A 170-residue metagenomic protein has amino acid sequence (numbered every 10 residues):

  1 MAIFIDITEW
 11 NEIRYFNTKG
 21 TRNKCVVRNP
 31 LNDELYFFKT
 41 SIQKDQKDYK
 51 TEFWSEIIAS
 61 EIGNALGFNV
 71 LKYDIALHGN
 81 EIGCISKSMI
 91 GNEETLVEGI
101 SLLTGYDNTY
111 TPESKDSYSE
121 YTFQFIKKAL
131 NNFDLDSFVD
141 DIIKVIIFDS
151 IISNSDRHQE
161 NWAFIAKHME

Functional and structural regions predicted by a protein language model:
M1-Y110: Conserved ATP-binding subdomain of kinase catalytic cores across diverse folds
Q43-Q46, Q124, Q159: Residue-identity detector for glutamine
F68-D74, V139-D140, H158-Q159: Short secondary-structure capping/junction motifs at helix and strand boundaries
M89-I146: ATP-dependent phospho-/nucleotidyl transfer catalytic cores
S153: Residues in Ca2+-coordinating acidic/glycine-rich loops
H158-E170: Catalytic activation segment of kinase domains across protein kinase-like and atypical kinase folds
